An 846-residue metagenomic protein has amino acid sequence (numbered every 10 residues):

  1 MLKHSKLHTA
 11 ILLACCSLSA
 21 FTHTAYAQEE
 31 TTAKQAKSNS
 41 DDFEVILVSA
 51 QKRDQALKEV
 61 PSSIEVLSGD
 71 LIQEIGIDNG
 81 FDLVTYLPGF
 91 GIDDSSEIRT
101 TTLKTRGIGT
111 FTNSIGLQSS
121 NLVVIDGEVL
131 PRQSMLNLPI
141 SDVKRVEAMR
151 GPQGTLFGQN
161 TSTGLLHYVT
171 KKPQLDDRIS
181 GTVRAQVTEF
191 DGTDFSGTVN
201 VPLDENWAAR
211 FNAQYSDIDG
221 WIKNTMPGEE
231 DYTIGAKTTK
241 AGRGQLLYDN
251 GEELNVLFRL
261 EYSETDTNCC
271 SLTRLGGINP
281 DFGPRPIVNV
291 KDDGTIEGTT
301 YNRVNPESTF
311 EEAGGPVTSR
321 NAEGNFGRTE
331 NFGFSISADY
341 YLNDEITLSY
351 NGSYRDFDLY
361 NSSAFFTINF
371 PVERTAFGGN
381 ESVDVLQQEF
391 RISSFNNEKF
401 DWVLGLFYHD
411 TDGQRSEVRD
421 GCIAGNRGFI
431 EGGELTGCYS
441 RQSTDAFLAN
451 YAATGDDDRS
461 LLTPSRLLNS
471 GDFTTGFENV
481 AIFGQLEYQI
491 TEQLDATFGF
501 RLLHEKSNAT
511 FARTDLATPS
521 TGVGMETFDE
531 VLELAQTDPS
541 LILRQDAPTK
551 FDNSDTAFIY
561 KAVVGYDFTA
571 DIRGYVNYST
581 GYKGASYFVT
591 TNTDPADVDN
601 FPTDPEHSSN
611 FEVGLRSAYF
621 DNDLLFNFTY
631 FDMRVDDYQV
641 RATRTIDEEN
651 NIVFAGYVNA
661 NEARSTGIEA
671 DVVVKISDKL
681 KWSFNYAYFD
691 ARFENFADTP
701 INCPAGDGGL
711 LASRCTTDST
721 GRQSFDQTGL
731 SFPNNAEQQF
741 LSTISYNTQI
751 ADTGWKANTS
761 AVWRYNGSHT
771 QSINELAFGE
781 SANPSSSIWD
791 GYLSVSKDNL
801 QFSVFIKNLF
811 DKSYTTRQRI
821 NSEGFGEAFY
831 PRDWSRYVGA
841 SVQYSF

Functional and structural regions predicted by a protein language model:
E29, E492-A496, N627-R634, G656-I773 (+1 more regions): Gram-negative outer-membrane beta-barrel transporters
K34-L175, V613: Acidic, small-polar-rich N-terminal luminal/periplasmic segments of exported/outer-membrane proteins
Q118-S120, R132, S141-R150, T155-G242 (+5 more regions): Outer-membrane beta-barrel translocator/receptor signature
H167, L175-D176, R184-Q186, T198-D293 (+7 more regions): Periplasmic-side early beta-strands and strand-to-turn transitions of outer-membrane beta-barrels
R184-D194, D204, D217-G251, N255 (+10 more regions): Outer-membrane beta-barrel proteins
L247-D249, I392-F395, D401, G405-H409 (+2 more regions): Structural signature of Gram-negative outer-membrane beta-barrels, strongest in the C-terminal barrel of TonB-dependent
S337-Y341, E345-S353, D358-S363, D567-T590 (+4 more regions): Membrane-embedded beta-barrel scaffold of Gram-negative outer-membrane proteins
R634, K679, R764-N774, S794-F846: C-terminal beta-signal and adjacent terminal beta-strands/loops of Gram-negative outer-membrane beta-barrel proteins
